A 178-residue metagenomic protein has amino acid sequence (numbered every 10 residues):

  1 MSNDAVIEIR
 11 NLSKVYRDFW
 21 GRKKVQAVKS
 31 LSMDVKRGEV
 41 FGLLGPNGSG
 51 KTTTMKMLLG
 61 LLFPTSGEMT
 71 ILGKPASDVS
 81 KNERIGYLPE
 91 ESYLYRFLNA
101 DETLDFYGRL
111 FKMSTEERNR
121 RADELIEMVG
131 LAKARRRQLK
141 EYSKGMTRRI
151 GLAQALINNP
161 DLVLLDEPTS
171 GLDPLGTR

Functional and structural regions predicted by a protein language model:
S2-I9, V15-S30, R37: A short, flexible loop at the N-terminus of ABC-type nucleotide-binding domains that lies
P46-G50: Walker A (P-loop) phosphate-binding loop of ABC-type ATPase nucleotide-binding domains
G67-E83: Conserved ABC transporter NBD signature motif
D105, R109, E116-A134: Conserved ABC ATPase "signature" region
N159: Conserved catalytic motifs of ABC-family nucleotide-binding domains
V163-D166: Catalytic Walker B motif of ABC-type/P-loop ATPase nucleotide-binding domains
